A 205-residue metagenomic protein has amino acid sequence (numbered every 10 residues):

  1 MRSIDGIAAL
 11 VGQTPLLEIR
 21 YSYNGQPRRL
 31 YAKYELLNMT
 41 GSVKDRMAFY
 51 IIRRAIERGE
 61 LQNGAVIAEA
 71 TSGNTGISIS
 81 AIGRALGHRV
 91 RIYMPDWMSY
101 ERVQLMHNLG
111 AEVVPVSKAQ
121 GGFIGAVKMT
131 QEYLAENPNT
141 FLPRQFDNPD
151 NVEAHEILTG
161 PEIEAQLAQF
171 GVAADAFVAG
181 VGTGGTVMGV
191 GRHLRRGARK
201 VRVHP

Functional and structural regions predicted by a protein language model:
M1-P205: PLP-dependent amino-acid enzyme catalytic core
